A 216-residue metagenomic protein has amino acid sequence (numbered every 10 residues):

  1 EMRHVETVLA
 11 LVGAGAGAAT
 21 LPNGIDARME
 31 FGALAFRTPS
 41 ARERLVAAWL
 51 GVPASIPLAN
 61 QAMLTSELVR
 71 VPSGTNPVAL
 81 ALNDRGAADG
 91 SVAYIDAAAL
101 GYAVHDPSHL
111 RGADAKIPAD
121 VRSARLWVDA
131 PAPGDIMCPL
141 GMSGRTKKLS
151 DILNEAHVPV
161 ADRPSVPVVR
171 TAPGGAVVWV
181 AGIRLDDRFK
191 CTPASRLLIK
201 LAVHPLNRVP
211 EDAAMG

Functional and structural regions predicted by a protein language model:
E1-G216: AMP-forming adenylation/ATP pyrophosphatase catalytic core
